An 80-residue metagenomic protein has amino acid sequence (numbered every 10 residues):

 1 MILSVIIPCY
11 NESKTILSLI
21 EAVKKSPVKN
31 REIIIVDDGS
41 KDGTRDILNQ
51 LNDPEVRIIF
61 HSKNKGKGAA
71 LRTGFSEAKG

Functional and structural regions predicted by a protein language model:
M1-G80: Structured catalytic core of nucleotide-sugar glycosyltransferases
